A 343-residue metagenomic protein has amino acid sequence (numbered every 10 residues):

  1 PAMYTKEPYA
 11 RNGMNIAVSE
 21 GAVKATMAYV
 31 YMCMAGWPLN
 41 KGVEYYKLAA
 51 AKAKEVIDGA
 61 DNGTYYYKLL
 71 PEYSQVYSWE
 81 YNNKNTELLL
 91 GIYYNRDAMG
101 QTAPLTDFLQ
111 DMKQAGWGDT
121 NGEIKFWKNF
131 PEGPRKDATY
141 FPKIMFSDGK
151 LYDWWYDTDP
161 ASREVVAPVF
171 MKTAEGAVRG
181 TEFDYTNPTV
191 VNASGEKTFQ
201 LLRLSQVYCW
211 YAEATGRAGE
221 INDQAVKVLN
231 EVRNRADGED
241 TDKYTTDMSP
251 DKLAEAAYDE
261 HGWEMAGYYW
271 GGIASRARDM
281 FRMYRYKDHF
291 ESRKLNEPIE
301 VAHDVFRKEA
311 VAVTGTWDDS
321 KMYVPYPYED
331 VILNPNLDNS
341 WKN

Functional and structural regions predicted by a protein language model:
P1-A10, D240-Y244: Short, solvent-exposed, charged loop/turn and helix-capping segments that join or cap alpha-helices on peripheral
P1-M3, M14-I57, L90, G133 (+3 more regions): Extended, hydrophobic/aromatic-rich amphipathic alpha-helical segments that build helical scaffolds
Y9-A22, T245-S249: A glycine-rich, coil/turn loop motif that links secondary-structure elements
R11-G13, A51, E55-Y208, R217 (+1 more regions): Elongated scaffold/linker segments in the mid-to-C-terminal portions of large proteins
V18, A25, N83-N85, S275: Short, solvent-exposed loop/turn segments at the edges of secondary structure
N40-V43, G100-P104, Y268-A274: Short, solvent-exposed loop/turn and secondary-structure capping segments
A225-E300: C-terminal structured "cap/appendage" subdomains that terminate the fold
